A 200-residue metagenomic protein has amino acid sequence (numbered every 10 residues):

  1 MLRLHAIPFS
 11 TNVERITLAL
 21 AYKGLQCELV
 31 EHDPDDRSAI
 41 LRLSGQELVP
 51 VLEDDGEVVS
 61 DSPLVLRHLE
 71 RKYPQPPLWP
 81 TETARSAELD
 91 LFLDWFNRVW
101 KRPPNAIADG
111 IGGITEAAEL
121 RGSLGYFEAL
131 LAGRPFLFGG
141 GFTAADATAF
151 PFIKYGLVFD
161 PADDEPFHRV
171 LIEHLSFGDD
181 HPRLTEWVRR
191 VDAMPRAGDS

Functional and structural regions predicted by a protein language model:
M1-A129, P135-L137: GST-like domain detector, emphasizing the conserved glutathione-binding G-site in the N-terminal thioredoxin-like
L41, R189-D192: Alpha-helix boundary recognition
L66, A87-D90, T148, T185 (+1 more regions): Generic structural signal for individual residues within well-ordered alpha-helical segments across diverse proteins
F96-R190: GST-like fold's C-terminal all-alpha helical module
D192-S200: Long, charge-rich low-complexity segments
